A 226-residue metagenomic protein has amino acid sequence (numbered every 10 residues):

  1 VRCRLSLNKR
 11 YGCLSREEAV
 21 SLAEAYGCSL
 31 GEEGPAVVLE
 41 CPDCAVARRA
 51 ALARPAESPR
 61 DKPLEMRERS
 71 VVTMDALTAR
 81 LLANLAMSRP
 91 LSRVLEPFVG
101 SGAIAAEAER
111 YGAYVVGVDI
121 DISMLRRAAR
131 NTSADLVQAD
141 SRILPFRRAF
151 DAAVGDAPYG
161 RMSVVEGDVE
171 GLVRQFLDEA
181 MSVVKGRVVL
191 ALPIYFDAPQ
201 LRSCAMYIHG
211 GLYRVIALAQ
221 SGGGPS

Functional and structural regions predicted by a protein language model:
V1-S226: Class I S-adenosyl-L-methionine-dependent methyltransferase catalytic core
